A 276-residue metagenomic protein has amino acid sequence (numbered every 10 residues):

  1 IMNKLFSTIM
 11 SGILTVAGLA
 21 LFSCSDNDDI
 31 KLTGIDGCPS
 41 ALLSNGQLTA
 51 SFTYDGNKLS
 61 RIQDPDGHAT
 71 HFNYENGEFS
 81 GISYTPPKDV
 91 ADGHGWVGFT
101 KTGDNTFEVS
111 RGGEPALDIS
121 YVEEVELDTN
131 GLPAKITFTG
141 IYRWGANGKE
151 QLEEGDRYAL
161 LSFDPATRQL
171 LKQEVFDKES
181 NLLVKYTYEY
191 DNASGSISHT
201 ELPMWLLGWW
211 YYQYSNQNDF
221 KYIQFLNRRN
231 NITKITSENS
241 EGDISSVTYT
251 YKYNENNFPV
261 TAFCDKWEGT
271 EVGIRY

Functional and structural regions predicted by a protein language model:
I1-M2, L32: Initiator methionine at the very start of the polypeptide chain
M2-S11: Bacterial N-terminal signal peptides that target proteins for export
M10-G18: Hydrophobic helical h-region of N-terminal Sec-dependent signal peptides in bacterial secretory/periplasmic proteins
A20-S23: C-terminal motif of bacterial Sec signal peptides marking the signal peptidase cleavage site
D26-Y276: Buried hydrophobic residues that stabilize the cores of well-folded domains
